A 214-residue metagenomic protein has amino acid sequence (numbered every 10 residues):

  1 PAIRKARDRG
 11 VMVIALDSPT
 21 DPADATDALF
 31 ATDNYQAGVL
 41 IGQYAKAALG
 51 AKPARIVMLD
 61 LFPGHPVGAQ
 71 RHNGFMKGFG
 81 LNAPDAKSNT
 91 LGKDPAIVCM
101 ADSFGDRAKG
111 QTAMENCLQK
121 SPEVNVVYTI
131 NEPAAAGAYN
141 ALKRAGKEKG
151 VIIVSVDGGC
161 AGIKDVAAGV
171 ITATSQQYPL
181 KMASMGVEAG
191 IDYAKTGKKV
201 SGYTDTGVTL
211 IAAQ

Functional and structural regions predicted by a protein language model:
P1-Q214: A residue-level marker of the well-folded mature domains of exported/periplasmic proteins
